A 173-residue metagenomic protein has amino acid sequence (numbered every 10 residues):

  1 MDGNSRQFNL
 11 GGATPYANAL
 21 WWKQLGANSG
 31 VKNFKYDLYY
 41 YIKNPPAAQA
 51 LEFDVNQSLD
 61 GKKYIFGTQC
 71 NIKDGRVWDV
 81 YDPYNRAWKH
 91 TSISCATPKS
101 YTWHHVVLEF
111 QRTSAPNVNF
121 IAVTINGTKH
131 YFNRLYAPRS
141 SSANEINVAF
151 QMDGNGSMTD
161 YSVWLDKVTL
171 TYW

Functional and structural regions predicted by a protein language model:
D2-D79, Y172: Secretory/extracellular carbohydrate-interaction modules and structurally similar beta-sandwich "look-alikes"
W22-Y36, S94-H104, W164: Extracellular/lumenal carbohydrate-interaction signature centered on repeated Trp-anchored short motifs
Y40, L108-F110, L170: Hydrophobic beta-strand positions in extracellular immunoglobulin-like domains
Y81-V107: Short, aromatic/His-centered strand-loop micro-motif at the edge of beta-sheets
T102-S114, I121-V123: Short tryptophan-centered beta-strand motifs in secreted/extracellular beta-sheet-rich domains of glycan-recognition
V106, V163-L170: Extracellular beta-strand elements of beta-rich domains used for carbohydrate recognition/degradation or cell-matrix
T124-T128: Short strand-turn-strand beta-turns centered on an Asx-Gly dipeptide
F132-D166: Flexible glycan-contacting loops in extracellular carbohydrate-active proteins
